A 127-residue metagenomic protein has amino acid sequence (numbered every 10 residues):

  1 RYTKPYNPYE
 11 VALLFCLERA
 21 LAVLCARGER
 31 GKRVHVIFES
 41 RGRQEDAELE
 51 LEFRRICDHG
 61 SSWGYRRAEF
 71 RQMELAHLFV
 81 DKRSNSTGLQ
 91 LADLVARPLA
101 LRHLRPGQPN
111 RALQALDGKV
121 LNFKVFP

Functional and structural regions predicted by a protein language model:
R1-P127: A two-mode feature
